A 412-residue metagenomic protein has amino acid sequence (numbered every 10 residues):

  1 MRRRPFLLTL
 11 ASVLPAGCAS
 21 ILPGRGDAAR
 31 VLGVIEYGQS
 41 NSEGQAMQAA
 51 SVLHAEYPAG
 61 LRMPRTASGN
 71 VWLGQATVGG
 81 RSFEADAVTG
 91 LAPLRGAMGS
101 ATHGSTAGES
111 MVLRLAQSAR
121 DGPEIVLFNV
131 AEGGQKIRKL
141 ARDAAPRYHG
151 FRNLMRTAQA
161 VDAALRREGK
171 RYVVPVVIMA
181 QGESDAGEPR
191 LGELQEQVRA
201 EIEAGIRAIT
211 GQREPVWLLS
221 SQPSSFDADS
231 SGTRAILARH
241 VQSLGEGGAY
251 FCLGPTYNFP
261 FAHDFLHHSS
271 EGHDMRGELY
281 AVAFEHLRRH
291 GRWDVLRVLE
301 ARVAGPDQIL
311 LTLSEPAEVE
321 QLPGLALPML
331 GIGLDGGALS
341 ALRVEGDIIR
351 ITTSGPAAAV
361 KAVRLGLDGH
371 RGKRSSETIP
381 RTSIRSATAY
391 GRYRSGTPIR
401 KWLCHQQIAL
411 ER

Functional and structural regions predicted by a protein language model:
P5-I21: N-terminal export signals
L22-R412: Cell-envelope and extracellular/periplasmic
